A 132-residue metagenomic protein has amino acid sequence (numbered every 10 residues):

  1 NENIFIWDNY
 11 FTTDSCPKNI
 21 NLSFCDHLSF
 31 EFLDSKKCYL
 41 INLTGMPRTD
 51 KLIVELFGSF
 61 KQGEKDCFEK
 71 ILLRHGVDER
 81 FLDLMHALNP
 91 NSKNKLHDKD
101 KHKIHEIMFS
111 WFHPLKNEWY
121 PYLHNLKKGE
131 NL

Functional and structural regions predicted by a protein language model:
N1-E69: Catalytic-core regions of glycoside hydrolase
K61-L132: C-terminal functional modules
